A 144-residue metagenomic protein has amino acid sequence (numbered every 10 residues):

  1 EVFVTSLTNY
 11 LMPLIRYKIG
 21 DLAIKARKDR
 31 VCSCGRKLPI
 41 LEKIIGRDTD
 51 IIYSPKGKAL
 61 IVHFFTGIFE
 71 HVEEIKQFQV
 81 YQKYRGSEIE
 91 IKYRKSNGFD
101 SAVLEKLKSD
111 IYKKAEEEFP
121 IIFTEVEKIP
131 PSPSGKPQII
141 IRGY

Functional and structural regions predicted by a protein language model:
E1-Y144: Active-site glycine/GP-rich loop and adjacent strand/helix microenvironment that borders small-molecule binding pockets
